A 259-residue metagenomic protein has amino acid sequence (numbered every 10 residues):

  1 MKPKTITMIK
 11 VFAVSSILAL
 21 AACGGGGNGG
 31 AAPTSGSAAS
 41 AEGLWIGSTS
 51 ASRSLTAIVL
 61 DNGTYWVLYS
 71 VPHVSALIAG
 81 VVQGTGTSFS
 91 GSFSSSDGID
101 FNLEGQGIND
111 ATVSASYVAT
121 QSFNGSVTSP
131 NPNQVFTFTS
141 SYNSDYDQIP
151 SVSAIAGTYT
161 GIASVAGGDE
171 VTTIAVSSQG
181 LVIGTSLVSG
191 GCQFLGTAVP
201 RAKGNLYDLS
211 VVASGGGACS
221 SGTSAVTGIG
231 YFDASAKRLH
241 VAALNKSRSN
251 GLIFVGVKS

Functional and structural regions predicted by a protein language model:
K2-A13: Bacterial N-terminal signal peptides that target proteins for export
A19-A22: C-terminal motif of bacterial Sec signal peptides marking the signal peptidase cleavage site
G24-A41: Short, low-complexity, disordered segments immediately C-terminal to signal peptides in bacterial exported proteins
G36-T56, W66, S122-E170, L239-H240 (+1 more regions): Tryptophan-anchored aromatic micro-motifs
S48-S92, A163-G215: N-terminal glycine/threonine-rich, aromatic-flanked beta-hairpin/loop signature
A57, G84-G86, S114-S116, L195-A202 (+2 more regions): Extended lipid/amphipathic-ligand handling interfaces
S95-A111, L206-G228: An anionic, turn-rich surface loop/hairpin at beta-sheet edges that serves as a generic interaction/coordination patch
S220-S259: Hydrophilic extracytoplasmic domains
